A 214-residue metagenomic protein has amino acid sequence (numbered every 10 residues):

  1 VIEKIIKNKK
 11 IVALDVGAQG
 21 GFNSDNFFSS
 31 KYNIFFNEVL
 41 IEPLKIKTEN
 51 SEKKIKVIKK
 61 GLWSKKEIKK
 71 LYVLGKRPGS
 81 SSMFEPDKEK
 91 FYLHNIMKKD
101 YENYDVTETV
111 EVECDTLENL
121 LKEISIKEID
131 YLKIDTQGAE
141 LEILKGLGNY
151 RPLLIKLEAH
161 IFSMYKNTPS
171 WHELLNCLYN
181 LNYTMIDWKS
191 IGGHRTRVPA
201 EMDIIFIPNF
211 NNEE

Functional and structural regions predicted by a protein language model:
V1-I2, T116-L121, L147: Generic hydrophobic alpha-helical segments
I2-S80, F84-L93, K98, E102-N103 (+2 more regions): SAM cofactor-binding core of SAM-dependent methyltransferases, primarily the Rossmann-like beta-alpha-beta module
V12-L14, F28-S30, I34-V39, K122-E214: Conserved acidic-Pro-Pro-aromatic motif
N50, S82, T116, L120 (+1 more regions): Amphipathic alpha-helical segments that form well-ordered structural scaffolds and often line/cohere around active
K59-K60, E111-C114, K133: Conserved residues in the N-terminal Rossmann fold of short-chain dehydrogenase/reductase
W63, E118, Q137: Adenine-nucleotide cofactor-binding loop residues
D100-E123: Alpha-helix-centered segments that form part of catalytic cores
